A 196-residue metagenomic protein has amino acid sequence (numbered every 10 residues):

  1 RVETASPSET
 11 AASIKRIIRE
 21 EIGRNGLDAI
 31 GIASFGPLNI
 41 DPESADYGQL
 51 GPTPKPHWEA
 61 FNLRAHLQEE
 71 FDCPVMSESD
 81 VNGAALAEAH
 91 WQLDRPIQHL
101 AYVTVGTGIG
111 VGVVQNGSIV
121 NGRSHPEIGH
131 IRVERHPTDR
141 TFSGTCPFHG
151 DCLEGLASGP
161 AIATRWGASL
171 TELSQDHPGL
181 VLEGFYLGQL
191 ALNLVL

Functional and structural regions predicted by a protein language model:
R1-G31, P37-Y47, A65-V75, A87-A101 (+2 more regions): ATP-binding/phosphotransfer module of carbohydrate and carboxylate kinases, centering on a glycine-rich
V2, S44, P56, S124-H125: Residue-level structural signal for beta-strand termini and adjacent loop
S44-A60: A charged helix-plus-loop insertion that forms the helical arch/lid used to bind and gate nucleic-acid substrates
D80, G106: Active-site glycine-centered loops adjacent to acidic/histidine catalytic or metal-binding residues that shape
G83: Short, glycine/acidic-enriched loop or turn micro-motifs at the edges of active sites
